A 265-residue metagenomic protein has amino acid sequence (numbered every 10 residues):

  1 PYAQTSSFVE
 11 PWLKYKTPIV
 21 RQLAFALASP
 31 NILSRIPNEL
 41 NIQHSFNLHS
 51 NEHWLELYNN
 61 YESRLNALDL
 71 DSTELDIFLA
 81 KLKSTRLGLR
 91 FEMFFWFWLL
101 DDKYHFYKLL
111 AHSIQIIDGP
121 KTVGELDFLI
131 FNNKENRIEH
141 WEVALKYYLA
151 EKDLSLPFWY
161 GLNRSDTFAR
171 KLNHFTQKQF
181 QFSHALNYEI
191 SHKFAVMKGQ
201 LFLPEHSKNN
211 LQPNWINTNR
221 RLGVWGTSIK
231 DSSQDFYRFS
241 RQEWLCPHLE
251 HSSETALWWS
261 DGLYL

Functional and structural regions predicted by a protein language model:
P1-L265: Intrinsically disordered, low-complexity Ser/Thr/Pro/Gly-rich regulatory segments
